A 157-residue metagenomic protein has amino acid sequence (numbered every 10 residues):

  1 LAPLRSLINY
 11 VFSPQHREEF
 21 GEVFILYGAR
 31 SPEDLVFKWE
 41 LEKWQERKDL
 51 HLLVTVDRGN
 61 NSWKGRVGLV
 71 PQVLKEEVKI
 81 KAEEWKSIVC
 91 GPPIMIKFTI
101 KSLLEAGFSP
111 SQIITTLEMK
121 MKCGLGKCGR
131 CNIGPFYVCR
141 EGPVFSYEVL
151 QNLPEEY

Functional and structural regions predicted by a protein language model:
L1-K122: FNR/FR-type flavoprotein reductase catalytic core
L35, L125, V149: Short acidic, gly/pro-rich beta-turn/loop elements at beta-sheet edges and active-site/ligand-binding grooves
R66, I113, P135, R140-E141 (+1 more regions): Glycine-rich, flexible loop/turn motifs
I94, E118-P143: Local cysteine-cluster metal-coordination motifs and their immediate loop/turn environment, predominantly Fe-S cluster
G129, G134, F145, V149-Y157: Short Fe-S-cluster ligation motifs
